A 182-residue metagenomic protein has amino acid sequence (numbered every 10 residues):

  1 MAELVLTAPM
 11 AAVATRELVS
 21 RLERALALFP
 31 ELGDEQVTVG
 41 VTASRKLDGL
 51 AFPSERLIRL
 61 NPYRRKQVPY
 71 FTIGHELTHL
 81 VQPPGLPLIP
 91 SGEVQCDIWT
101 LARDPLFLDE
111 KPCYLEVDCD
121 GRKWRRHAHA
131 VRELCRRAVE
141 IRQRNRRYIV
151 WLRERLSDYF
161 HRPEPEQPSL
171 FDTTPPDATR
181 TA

Functional and structural regions predicted by a protein language model:
A2-K66, E116: Auxiliary, metal-adjacent structural segments of Zn-dependent hydrolase domains
R21, Y70, G92-C96: Generic hydrophobic secondary-structure packing signal
K46, Q67-F71, R125: Short, surface-exposed beta-strand/loop "edge" segments at domain boundaries and coil↔beta transitions
L57-I73, G85-S91: Short pre-active-site segment immediately N-terminal to the catalytic Zn-binding motif
F71-P84, C96: Active-site recognition of the HExxH zinc-binding catalytic motif
L80, P84, A102-F107: Active-site catalytic microenvironments for nucleophilic, acid-base chemistry
S91-L106: An active-site-proximal "capping" alpha-helix that borders the catalytic cofactor pocket
F107-A182: Long, well-structured alpha-helical subdomains associated with metal-dependent extracellular/ecto-lumenal hydrolases
